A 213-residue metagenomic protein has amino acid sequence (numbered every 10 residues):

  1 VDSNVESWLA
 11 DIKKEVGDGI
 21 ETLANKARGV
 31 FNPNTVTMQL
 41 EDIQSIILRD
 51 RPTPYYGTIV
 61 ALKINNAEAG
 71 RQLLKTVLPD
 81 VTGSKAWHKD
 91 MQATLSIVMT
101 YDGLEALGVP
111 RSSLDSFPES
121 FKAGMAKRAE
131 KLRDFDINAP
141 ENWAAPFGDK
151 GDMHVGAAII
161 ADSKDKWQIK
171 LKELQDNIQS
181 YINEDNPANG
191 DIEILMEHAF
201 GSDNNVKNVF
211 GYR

Functional and structural regions predicted by a protein language model:
D2-R213: Long, low-complexity, Ser/Thr/Gly/Pro-rich intrinsically disordered segments that act as flexible linkers and assembly
